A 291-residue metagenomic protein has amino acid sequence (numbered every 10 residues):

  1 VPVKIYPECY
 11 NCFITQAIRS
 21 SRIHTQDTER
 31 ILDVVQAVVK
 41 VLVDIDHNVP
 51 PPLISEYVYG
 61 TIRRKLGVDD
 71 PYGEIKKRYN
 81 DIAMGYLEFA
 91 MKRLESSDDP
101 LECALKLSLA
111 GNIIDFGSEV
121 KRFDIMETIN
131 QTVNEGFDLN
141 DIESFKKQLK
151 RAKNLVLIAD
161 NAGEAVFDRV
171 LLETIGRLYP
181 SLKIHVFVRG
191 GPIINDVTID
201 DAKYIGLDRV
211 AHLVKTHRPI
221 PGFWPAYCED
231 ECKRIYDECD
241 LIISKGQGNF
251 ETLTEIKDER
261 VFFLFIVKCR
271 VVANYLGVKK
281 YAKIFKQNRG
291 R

Functional and structural regions predicted by a protein language model:
P2-A152: Electropositive, gly/pro-rich neighborhoods at or near active sites that engage anionic ligands
Y6, D138, L157, E164-A165: Alpha-helix N-cap/loop-to-helix initiation residues
I113-T132, F137, D141, P192-I199 (+4 more regions): Conserved catalytic alpha/beta core of Sir2/sirtuin-type deacylases, generalized to analogous enzyme cores that bind
K153-N154, S181-H185, R260: Residues at the starts of beta-strands that form the adenosine-phosphate
N154-V156, D240-L241: Structural motif
D160-R169, G191-I193, Q247-E251: Gly/Ser/Thr-rich loops at beta-strand to alpha-helix junctions that form or flank small-molecule/cofactor-binding
N161-P180, H185: Histidine-anchored nucleotide/phosphate-binding helix
V188-G190, D201-R291: C-terminal functional extensions of proteins
